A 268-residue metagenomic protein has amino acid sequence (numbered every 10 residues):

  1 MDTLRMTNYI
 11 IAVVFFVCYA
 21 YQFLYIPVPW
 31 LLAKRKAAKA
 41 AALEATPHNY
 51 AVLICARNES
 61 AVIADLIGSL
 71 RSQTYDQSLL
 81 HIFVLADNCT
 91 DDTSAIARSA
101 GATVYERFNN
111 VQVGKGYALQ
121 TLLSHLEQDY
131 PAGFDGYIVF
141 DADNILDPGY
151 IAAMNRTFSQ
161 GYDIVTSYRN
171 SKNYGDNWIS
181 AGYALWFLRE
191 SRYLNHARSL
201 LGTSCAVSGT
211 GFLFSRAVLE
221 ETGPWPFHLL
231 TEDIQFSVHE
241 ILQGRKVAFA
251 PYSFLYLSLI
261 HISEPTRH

Functional and structural regions predicted by a protein language model:
M1-T46: N-terminal membrane-anchoring/stem segments of glycan-assembly enzymes
H48-A51, H81, Q235: Cell-envelope/extracellular polymer assembly enzymes that use nucleotide-activated donors
A64, D91-R98, E106, G149: Acidic helix N-cap motif at the loop->helix transition within catalytic regions of sugar-transfer enzymes
G68-L79: Short, acidic, metal-binding catalytic loop of nucleotide-sugar glycosyltransferases
A86-S94, N109-V111, I145: A conserved acidic beta->alpha catalytic loop
D92, F140-R156: Acidic donor-binding/catalytic loop of UDP-sugar-dependent glycosyltransferases, especially processive GT2
F108-Y130, G149-L230: Long helical/loop segments within the catalytic core of UDP-sugar-dependent glycosyltransferases, especially the large
L257-H268: Residue-level detector of conserved catalytic or cofactor/ligand-binding positions in enzyme active sites
